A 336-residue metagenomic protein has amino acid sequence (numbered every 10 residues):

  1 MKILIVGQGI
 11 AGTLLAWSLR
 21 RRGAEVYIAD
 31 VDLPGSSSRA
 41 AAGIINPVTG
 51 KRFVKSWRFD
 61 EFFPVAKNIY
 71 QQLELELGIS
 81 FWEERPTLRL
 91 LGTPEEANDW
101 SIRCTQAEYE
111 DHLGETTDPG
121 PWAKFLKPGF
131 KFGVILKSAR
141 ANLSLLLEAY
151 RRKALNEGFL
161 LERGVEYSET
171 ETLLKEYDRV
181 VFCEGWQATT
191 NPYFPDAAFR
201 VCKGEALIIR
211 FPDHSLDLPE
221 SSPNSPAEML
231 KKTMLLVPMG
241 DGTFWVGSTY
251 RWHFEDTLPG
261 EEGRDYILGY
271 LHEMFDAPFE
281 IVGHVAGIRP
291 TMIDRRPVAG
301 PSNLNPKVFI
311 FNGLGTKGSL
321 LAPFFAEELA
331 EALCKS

Functional and structural regions predicted by a protein language model:
M1-A11: Beta1/beta-strand and adjacent pyrophosphate-binding region of the FAD-binding site in flavoprotein oxidoreductases
A11, P34, Q187: Conserved Rossmann-like nucleotide-cofactor binding loop
R20-R39: Glycine-rich FAD pyrophosphate-binding loop
R39, T49, S215-L304: Active-site lid/adjacent beta-loop-alpha segment flanking the redox-cofactor pocket in flavoenzymes
I44-K124, P128: Dinucleotide-binding Rossmann-like beta1-alpha1 core, especially the glycine-rich loop that anchors the ADP
K51, K55, I79-R89, E115-A149 (+5 more regions): Helix-loop-beta segment of a Rossmann-like dinucleotide-binding subdomain
K137-N224, E228-K232, H253-E255, E262-Y266: Predominantly flavin-linked oxidoreductase catalytic cores and closely associated redox partners
E280-S336: C-terminal catalytic lobe of FAD-dependent flavoproteins
